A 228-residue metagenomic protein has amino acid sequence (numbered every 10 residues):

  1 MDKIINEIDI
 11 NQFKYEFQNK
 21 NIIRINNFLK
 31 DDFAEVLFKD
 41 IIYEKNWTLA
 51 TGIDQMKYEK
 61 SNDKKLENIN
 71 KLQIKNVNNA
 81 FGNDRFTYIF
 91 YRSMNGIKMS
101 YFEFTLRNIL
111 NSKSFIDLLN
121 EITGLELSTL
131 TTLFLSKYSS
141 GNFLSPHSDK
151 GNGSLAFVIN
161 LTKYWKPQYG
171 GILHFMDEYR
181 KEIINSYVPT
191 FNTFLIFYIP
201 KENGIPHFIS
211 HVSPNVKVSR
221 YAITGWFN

Functional and structural regions predicted by a protein language model:
D2-I5, N11-D117: Non-heme Fe(II)/2-oxoglutarate
E7, L133-S154, N160-N228: Catalytic core of Fe(II)/2-oxoglutarate
L37-F38, F102-N108, A156-N160, T224-N228: Short, Φ-rich (hydrophobic/aromatic) sequence segments
I41, I122, Y187-F191: Localized chelating/binding microdomains that coordinate divalent metal ions or stabilize phosphate-bearing
L106, F115-N120, T129-L130, Y138 (+1 more regions): Active-site-proximal binding-pocket segments
K113-D117, L155, T190: A structural signal for well-ordered alpha-helical segments within the folded catalytic domains of diverse enzymes
L125-L133: Short, surface-exposed acidic
